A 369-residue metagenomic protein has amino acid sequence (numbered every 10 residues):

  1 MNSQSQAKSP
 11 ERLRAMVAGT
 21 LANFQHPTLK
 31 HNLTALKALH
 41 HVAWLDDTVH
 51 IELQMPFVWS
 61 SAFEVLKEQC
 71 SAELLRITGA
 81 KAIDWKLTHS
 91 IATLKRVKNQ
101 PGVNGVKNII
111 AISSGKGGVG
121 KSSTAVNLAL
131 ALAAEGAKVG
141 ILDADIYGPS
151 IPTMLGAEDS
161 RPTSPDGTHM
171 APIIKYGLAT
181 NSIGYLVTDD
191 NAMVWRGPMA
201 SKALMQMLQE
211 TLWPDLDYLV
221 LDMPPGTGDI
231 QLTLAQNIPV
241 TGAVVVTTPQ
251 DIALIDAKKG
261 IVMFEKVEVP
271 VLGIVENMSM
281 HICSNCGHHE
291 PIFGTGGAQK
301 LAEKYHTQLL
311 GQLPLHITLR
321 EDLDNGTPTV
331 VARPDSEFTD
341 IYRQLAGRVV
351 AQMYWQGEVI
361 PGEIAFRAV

Functional and structural regions predicted by a protein language model:
N2-H40: N-proximal, solvent-exposed amphipathic alpha-helical segments enriched in charged/polar residues
A35-A38, A43-L45, E52-S113, G357: Extreme N-terminal, non-catalytic leader segments that precede Walker-type/kinase nucleotide-binding cores
I109-D143, I261: Walker A/P-loop phosphate-binding motif and the immediately C-terminal alpha-helix
L132, G136-W195, S201-K202, L208: Phosphate-binding loop that captures ATP/GTP phosphates
V187-L234: Phosphate-binding/switch loop-helix module in NTP-utilizing enzymes
D217-Y218, P224-N325: Conserved catalytic-core segment of NTP-binding enzymes
N325-S336: C-terminal boundary of histidine-terminating zinc-finger modules
Q344, R348, G357-V369: A short, charged, Gly/Pro-tolerant segment at domain boundaries
